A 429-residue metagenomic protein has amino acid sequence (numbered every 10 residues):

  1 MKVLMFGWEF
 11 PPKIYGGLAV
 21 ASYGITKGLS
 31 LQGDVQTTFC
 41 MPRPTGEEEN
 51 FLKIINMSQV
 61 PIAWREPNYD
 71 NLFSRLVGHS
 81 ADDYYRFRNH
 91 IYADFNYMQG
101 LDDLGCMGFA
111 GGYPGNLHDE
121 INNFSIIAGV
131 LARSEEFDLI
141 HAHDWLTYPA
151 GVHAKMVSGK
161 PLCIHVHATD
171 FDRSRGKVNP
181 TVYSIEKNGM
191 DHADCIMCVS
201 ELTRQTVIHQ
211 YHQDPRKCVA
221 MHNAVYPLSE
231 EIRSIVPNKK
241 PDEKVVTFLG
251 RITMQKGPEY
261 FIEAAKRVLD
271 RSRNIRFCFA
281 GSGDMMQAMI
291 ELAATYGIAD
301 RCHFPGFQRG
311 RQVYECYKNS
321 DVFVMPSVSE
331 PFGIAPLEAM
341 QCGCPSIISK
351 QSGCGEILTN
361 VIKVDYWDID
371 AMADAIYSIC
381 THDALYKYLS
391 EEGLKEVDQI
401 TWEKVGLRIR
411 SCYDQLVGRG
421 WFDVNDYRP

Functional and structural regions predicted by a protein language model:
V35-A132: A conserved catalytic-core segment of Leloir-type glycosyltransferases
M197, K239-A265, S390: Conserved donor-binding/catalytic core segment of Leloir-type glycosyltransferases
L202, A224: Carbohydrate-associated surface elements
A288-Q308: Nucleotide-activated donor-binding/catalytic signature segment of Leloir-type glycosyltransferases, i.e., the conserved
F307-Q308, E315-S320: Short alpha-helical donor nucleotide-sugar binding micro-motif in glycosyltransferases
V328: Aromatic "clamp/platform" in nucleotide-sugar-dependent glycosyltransferases that forms part of the donor/acceptor
P345-I348: Short hydrophobic beta-strand element within catalytic cores of glycosyltransferases and related nucleotide-activated
V361-I369, S378-D383: Conserved acidic donor-binding segment of nucleotide-sugar-dependent glycosyltransferases
